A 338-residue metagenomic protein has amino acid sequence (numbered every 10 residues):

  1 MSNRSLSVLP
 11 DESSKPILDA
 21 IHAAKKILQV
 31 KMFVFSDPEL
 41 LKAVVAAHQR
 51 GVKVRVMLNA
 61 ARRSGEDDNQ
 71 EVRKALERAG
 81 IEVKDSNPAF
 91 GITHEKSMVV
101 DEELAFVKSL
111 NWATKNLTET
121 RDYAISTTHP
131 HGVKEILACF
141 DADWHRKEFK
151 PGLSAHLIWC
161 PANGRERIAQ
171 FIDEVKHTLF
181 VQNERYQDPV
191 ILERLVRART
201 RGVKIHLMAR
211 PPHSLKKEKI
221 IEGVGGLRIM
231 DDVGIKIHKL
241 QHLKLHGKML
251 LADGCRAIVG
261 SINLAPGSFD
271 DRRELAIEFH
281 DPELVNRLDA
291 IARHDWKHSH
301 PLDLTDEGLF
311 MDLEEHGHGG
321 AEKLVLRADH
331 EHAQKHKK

Functional and structural regions predicted by a protein language model:
M1-L18, D37-F106, L110-A155, P161-R165 (+1 more regions): PLD/PLD-like phosphodiesterase catalytic module centered on the HKD motif
A20-I21, F171-I172: Structural alpha-helical scaffold elements that stabilize or flank donor/cofactor-binding regions in carbohydrate
A24, V175: An anion/phosphate-binding loop that grips the pyrophosphate of nucleotide cofactors and donors
L28: Active-site metal-binding motif and surrounding structural segment of the metallo-beta-lactamase
K31-M32: Long terminal accessory regions outside catalytic cores
L157, D173: Basic- and aromatic-lined ligand-binding clefts that recognize polyanionic substrates
